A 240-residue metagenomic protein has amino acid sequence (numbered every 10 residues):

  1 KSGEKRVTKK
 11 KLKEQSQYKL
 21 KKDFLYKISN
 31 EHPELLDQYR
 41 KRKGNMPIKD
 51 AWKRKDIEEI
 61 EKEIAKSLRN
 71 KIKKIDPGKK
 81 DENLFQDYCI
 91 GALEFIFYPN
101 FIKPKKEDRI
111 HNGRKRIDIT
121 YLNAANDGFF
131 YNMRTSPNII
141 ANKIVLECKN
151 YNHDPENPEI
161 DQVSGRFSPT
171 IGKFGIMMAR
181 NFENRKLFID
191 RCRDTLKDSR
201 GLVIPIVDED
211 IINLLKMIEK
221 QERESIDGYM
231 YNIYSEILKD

Functional and structural regions predicted by a protein language model:
K1-D76: Interfaces and regulatory segments of ATP-dependent nucleotide/adenylate/phosphodiester-chemistry enzymes
D56-D240: Catalytic core segments in nucleotide and nucleic-acid processing enzymes
